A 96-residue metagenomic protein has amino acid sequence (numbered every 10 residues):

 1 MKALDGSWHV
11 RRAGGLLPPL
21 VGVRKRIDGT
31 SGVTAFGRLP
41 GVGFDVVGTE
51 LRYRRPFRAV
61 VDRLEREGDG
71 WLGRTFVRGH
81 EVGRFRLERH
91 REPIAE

Functional and structural regions predicted by a protein language model:
M1, A95-E96: Short, low-complexity, intrinsically disordered N-terminal peptides in bacterial proteins
M1-G37, G73-T75: Tryptophan-anchored aromatic micro-motifs
S7-H9, E50, R86: Ser/Thr- (and often Asn-) enriched beta-sheet segments in non-cytosolic proteins
W8, L20-R24, G43, R55 (+2 more regions): Generic low-complexity, intrinsically disordered sequence content enriched in small uncharged/hydrophobic residues
V10, V21-V23, V33, V42 (+4 more regions): Extended aliphatic helical segments
G29-V60, E67: Short, conserved turn/kink motifs that form compact alpha/beta structural patches or helix kinks used as
R54-A95: Short, compact, well-ordered microdomains
